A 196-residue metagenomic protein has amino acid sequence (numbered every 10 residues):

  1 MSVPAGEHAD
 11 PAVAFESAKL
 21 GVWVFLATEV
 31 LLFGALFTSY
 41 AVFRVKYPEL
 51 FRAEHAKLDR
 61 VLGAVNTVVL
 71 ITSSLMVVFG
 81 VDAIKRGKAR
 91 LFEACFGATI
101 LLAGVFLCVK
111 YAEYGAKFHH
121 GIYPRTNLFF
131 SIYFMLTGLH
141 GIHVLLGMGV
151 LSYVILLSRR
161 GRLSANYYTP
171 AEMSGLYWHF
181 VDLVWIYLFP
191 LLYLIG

Functional and structural regions predicted by a protein language model:
M1-G196: ...captures the hydrophobic TM-helix bundle architecture rather than a specific catalytic motif, and can also fire on
